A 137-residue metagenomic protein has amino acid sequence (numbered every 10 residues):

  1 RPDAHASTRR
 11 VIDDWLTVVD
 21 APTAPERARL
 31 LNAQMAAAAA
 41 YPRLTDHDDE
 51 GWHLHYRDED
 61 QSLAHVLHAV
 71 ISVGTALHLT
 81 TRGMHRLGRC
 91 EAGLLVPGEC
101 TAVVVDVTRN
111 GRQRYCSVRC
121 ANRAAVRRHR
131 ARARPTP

Functional and structural regions predicted by a protein language model:
R1-V105, T136-P137: Short helix-coil boundary/hinge micro-motifs
L95, A121, A125: Residue-level recognition of oxygen-bearing side chains
V103-N110, A124-H129: Short Cys/His-rich "knuckle" micro-motifs
N110-A121: Cysteine-rich micro-motifs
R128-P137: Contiguous alpha-helical segments
